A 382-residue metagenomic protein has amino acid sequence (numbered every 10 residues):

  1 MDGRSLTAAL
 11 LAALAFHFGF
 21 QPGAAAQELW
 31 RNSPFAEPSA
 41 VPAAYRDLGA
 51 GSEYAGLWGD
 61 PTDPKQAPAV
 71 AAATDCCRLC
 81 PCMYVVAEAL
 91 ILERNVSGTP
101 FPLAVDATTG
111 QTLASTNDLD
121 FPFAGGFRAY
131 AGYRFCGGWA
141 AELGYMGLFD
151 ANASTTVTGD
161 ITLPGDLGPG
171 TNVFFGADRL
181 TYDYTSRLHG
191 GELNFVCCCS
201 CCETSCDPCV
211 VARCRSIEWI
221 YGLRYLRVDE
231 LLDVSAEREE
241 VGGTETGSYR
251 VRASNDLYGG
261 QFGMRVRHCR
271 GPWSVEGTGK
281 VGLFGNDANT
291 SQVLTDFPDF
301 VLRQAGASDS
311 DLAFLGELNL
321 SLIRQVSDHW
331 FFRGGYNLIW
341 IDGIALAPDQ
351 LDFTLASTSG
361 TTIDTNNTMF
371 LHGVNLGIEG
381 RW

Functional and structural regions predicted by a protein language model:
F20-V105, L113, W139-E142, C201-C214 (+1 more regions): Intrinsically disordered, low-complexity Gly/Pro-rich repeat tracts
L79-M83, F127, F135-W139, R213-W219 (+4 more regions): Outer-envelope beta-barrel architecture signal
V85-A87, A131, A141-L143, W219-L223 (+5 more regions): Membrane-embedded beta-strand positions of outer-membrane beta-barrel proteins
A89-N95, G147-A151, L223-D229, R270 (+3 more regions): Transmembrane beta-strands of outer-membrane beta-barrel pores
G98-P122, D150-L188, V228-D256, N286-A313 (+2 more regions): Extracellular/periplasm-exposed beta-strand and loop segments of Gram-negative cell-envelope proteins, dominated by
T116-G159, G190-E192, S216-E218, L223-R227 (+2 more regions): Glycine- and aromatic-enriched membrane insertion/assembly motifs of diderm outer-membrane and organelle channel
Y133, C197-C199, V266-H268, L322-R324 (+1 more regions): Residue-level signature of outer-membrane beta-barrel architecture
F195, T368-W382: Outer-membrane beta-barrel "beta-signal"
